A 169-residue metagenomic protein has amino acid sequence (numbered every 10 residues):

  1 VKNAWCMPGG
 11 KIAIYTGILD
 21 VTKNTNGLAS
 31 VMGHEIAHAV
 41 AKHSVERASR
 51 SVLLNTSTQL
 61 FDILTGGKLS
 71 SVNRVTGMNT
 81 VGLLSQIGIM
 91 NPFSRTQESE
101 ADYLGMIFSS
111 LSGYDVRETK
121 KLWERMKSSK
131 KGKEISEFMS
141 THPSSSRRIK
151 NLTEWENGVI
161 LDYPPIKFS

Functional and structural regions predicted by a protein language model:
V1-S169: A Zn2+-metalloprotease active-site environment signal
